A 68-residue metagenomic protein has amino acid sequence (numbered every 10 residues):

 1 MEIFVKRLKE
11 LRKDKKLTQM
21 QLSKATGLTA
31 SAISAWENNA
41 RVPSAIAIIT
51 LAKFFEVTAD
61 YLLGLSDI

Functional and structural regions predicted by a protein language model:
M1-D14: A short, Lys/Arg-rich alpha-helix, primarily the initiator
R12, S23, A52: The alpha-helix within a helix-turn-helix
K13, G27, N38-A40, D67: Residue-level detection of the helix-turn-helix DNA-binding "recognition helix"
K16-A35: Short alpha-helical DNA-recognition segment
A32, V42, Y61: Residues in the helix-turn-helix
E37, A47, L63-S66: DNA major-groove recognition helix of helix-turn-helix
I46-Y61: DNA major-groove recognition helix of helix-turn-helix/homeodomain DNA-binding modules
